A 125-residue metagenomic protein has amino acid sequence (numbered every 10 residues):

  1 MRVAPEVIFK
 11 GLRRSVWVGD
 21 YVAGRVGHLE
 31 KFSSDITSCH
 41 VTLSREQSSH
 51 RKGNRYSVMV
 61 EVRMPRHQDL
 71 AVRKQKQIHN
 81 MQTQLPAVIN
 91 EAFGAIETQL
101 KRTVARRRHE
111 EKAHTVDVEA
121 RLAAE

Functional and structural regions predicted by a protein language model:
M1-E125: N-terminal, polar/charged subdomain of small-to-medium soluble alpha/beta proteins
